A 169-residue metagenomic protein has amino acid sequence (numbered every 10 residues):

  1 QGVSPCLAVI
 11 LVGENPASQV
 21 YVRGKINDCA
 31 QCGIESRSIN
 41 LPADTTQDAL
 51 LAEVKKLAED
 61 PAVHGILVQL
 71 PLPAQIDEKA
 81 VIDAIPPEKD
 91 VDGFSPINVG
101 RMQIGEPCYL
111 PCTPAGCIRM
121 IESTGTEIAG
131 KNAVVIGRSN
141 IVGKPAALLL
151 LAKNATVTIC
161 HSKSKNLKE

Functional and structural regions predicted by a protein language model:
Q1, L67-N132, A146: Anion-binding alpha/beta catalytic cores of soluble intermediary-metabolism enzymes, centered on
S4-G13: Short beta-strand segments enriched in small/hydrophobic residues
L7, C29-D44, V157-I159: Short beta-strand elements in bilobed, periplasmic/extracellular small-molecule ligand-binding domains
V12-E14, L41-A43, P71-P73, I97-V99 (+1 more regions): Short, ordered loop/turn segments at secondary-structure junctions
V12-N27, C108-E169: Glycine-rich phosphate/diphosphate-binding loop of Rossmann-like nucleotide-binding domains
G13-N15, A30, R37, D44 (+2 more regions): N-terminal glycine-/lysine-enriched basic segments
Q31-G33, K56-E59, I85-E88: Non-catalytic terminal and connector segments of soluble metabolic enzymes
A49-P61: Short, well-structured alpha-helical segments in soluble
